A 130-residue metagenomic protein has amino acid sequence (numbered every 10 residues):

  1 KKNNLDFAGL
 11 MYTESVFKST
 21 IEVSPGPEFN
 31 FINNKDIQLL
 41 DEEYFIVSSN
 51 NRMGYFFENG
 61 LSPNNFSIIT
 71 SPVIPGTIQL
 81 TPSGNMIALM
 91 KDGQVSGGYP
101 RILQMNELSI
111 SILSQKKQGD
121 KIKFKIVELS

Functional and structural regions predicted by a protein language model:
K1-S130: Conserved "landmark" site that anchors the functional core of diverse proteins
